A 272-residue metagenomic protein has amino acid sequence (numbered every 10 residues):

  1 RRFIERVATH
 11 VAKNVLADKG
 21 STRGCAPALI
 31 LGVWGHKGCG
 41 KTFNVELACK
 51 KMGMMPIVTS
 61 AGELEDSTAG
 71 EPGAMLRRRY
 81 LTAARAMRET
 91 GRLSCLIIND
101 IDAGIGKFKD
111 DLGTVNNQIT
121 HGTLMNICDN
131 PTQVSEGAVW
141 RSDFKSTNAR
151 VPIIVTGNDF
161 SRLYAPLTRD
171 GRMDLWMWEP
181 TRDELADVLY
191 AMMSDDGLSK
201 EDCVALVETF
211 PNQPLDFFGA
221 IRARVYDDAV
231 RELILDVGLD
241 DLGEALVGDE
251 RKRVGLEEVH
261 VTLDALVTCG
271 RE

Functional and structural regions predicted by a protein language model:
R1-L31: Pre-Walker A (pre-P-loop) alpha-helix and adjacent loop at the N terminus of AAA/AAA+ ATPase modules, a conserved
R23-T59, T82-A86: Walker A/P-loop
K41-F43, N158-P166: Short, glycine/polar-rich helix-capping loops at beta-to-alpha or helix-loop-helix junctions that flank or form
M54, A149, A165-T181: A short helix-turn-beta junction within AAA+ P-loop NTPase domains corresponding to the substrate/partner-engaging
P56-T90: Short glycine-rich substrate-engagement loop in P-loop NTPases that contacts/grips substrate
G91-L96, T147-I154: Loop/turn-to-beta-strand initiation segments
D102-T147: Conserved catalytic/switch belt of AAA+ P-loop NTPases
D183-E272: C-terminal alpha-helical "lid" subdomain
